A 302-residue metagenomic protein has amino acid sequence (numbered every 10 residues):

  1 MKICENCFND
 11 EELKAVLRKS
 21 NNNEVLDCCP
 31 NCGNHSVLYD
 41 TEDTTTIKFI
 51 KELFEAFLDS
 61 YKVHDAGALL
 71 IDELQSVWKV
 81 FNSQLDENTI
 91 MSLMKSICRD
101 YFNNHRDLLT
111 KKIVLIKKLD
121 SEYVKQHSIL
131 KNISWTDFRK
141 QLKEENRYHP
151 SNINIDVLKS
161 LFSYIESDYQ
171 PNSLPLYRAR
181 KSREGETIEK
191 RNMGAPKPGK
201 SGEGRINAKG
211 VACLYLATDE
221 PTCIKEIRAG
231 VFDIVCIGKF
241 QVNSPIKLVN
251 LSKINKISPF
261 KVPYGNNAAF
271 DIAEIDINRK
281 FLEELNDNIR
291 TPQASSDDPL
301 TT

Functional and structural regions predicted by a protein language model:
M1-S173, R178-N207, G230-T302: Active-site and NAD+-binding cores of ADP-ribose-processing enzymes
A179-R180, L216-T218: Short His-Asn-centered micro-motif
V211-Y215: A short, exposed loop/beta-hairpin motif centered on an aromatic-Gly-Thr core
E220-V231: Short active-site loop/helix that positions an aromatic residue
